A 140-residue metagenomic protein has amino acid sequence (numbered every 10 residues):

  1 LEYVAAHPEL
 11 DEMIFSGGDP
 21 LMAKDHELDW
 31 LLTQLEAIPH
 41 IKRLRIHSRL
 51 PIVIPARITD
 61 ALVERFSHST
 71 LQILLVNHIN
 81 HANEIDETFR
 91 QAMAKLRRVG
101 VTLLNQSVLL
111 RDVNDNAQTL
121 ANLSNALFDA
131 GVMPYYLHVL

Functional and structural regions predicted by a protein language model:
E2-E12, L21-L140: Conserved AdoMet/S-adenosylmethionine-binding subsite of the radical SAM
I14-S16: Short glycine-rich or small-residue beta-strand-to-loop segments that form or flank ligand, phosphate, metal/Fe-S
